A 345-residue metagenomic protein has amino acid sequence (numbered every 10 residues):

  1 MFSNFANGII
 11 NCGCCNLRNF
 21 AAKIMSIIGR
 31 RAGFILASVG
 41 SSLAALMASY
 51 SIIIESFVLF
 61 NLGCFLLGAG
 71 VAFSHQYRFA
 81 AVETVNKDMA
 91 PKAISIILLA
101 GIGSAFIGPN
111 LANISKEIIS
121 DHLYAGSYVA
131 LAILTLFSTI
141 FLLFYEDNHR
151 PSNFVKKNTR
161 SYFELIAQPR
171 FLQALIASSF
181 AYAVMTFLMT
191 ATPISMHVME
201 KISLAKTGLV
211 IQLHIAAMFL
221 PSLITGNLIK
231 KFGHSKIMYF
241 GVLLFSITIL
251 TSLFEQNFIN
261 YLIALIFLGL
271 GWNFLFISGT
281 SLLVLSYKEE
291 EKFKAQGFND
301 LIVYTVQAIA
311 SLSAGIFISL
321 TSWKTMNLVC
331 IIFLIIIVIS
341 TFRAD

Functional and structural regions predicted by a protein language model:
M1, T190-K206, V210: Short amphipathic helix-loop junctions that connect adjacent transmembrane helices in Major Facilitator Superfamily/SLC
L17-R30, P221-H234, I318: Helix-to-loop junctions at the C-terminal end of transmembrane segments in multipass secondary transporters
V39-I54, L244-Q256: C-terminal ends and interior cores of transmembrane alpha-helices in multi-pass membrane transporters/permeases
F57-A72, N260-F274: Hydrophobic core of transmembrane alpha-helices in multi-pass small-molecule transporters, especially MFS/SLC-type
N61-L99: Cytoplasmic helix-loop-helix junction between adjacent transmembrane helices in 12-TM secondary transporters
K92-N110, I302-A310: Glycine-rich segments within core transmembrane alpha-helices of 12-TM secondary carriers
A132-S152, S340-A344: C-terminal membrane-cytosol helix-exit motif in multi-pass small-molecule transporters
Y145-I176: Juxtamembrane intracellular "pre-TM" segments in multi-pass secondary transporters
